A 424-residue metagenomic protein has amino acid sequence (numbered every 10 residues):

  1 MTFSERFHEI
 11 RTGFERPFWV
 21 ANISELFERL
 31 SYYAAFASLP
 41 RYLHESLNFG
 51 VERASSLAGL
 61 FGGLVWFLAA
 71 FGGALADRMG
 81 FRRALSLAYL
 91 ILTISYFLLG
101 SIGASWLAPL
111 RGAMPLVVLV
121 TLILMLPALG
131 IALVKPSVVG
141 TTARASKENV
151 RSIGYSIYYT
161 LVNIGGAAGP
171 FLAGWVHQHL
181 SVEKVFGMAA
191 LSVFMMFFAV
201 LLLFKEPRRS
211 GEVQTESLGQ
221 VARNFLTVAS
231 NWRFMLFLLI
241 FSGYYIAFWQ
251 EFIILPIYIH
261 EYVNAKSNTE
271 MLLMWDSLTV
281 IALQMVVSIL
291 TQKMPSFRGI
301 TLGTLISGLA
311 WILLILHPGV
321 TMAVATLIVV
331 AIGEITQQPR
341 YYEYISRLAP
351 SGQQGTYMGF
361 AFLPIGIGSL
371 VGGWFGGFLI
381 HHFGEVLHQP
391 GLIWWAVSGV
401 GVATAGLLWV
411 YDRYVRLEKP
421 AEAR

Functional and structural regions predicted by a protein language model:
T2-E15, S210-F237: Juxtamembrane intracellular "pre-TM" segments in multi-pass secondary transporters
A37-S55, I253-M271: Short amphipathic helix-loop junctions that connect adjacent transmembrane helices in Major Facilitator Superfamily/SLC
V65, S152-H177, S192-V193, A361-G373: Glycine-rich segments within core transmembrane alpha-helices of 12-TM secondary carriers
V65-F67, T269-K293, G303: Transmembrane alpha-helices of Major Facilitator/SLC transporters
L68-F81, H177, A282-S296, I380: Helix-to-loop junctions at the C-terminal end of transmembrane segments in multipass secondary transporters
L90-P115, L305-P318: C-terminal ends and interior cores of transmembrane alpha-helices in multi-pass membrane transporters/permeases
M114, W175-S192, F378-V402: A membrane-interface helix-boundary motif in multi-pass transporters
M195-P207, W395-R424: Multi-pass alpha-helical transporter architecture, strongest for 12-TM Major Facilitator/SLC carriers used
